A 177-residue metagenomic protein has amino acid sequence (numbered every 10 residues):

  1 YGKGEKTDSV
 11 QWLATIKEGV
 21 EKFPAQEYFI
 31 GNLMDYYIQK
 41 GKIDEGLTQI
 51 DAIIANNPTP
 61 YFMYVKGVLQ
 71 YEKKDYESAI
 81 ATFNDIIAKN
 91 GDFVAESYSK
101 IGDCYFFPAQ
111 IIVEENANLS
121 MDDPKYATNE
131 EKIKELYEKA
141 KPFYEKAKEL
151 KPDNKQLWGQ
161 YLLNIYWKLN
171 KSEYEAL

Functional and structural regions predicted by a protein language model:
Y1, N32-L33, K66, I101 (+3 more regions): Structural register within alpha-helical repeat arrays
Y1-G4, Y37, Q70, Y105 (+2 more regions): Residue at a conserved register position within TPR or TPR-like alpha-solenoid repeats
K3-K6, K40, K73, P108 (+2 more regions): Structural motif corresponding to the intra-repeat A-B loop/turn of tetratricopeptide repeats
W12, G46, A79, I133 (+2 more regions): Single-residue signature of alpha-solenoid repeat helices
P24-A25, N57-P58, G91-D92, P152-D153: Short coil turns that delineate tetratricopeptide repeat
F29, F62-M63, A95-S97, Q156-W158: TPR alpha-solenoid repeat register
F107-F143: Short coil/linker segments at helix-helix boundaries
